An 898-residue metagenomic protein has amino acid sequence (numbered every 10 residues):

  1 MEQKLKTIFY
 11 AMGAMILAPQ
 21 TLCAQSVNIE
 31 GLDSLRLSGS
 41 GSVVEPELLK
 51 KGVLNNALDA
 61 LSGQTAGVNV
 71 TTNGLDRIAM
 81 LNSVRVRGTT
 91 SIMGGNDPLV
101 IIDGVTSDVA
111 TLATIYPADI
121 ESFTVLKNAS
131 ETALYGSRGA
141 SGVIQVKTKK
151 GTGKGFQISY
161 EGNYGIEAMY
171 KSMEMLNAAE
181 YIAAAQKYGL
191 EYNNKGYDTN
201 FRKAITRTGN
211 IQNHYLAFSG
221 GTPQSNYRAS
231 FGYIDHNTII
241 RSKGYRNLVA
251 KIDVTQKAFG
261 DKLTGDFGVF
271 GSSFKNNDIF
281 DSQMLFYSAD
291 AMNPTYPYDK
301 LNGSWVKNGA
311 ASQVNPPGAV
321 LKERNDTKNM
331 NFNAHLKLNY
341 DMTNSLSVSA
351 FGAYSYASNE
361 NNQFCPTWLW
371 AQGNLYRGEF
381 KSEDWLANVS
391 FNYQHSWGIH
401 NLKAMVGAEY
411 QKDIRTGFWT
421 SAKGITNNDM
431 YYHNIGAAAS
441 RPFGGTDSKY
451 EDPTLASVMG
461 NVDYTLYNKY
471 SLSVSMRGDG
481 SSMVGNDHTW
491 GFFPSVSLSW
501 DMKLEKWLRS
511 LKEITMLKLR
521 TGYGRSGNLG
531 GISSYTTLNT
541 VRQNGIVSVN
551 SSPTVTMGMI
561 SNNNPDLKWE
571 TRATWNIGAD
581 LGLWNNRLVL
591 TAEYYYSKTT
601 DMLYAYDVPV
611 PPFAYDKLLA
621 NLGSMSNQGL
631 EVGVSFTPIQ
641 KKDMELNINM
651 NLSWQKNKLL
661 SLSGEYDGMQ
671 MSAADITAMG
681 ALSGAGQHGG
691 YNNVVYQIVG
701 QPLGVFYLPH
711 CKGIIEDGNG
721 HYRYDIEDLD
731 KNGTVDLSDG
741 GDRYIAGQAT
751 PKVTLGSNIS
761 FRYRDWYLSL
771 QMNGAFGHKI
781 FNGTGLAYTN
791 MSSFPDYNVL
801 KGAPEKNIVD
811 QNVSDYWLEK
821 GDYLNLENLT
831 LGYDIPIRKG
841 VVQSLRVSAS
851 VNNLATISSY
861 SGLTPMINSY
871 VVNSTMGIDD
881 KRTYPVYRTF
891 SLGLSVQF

Functional and structural regions predicted by a protein language model:
M1-F259, L263-S272, V306, P317 (+7 more regions): Short, small/polar-rich motifs associated with maturation and membrane association, primarily at protein termini
D97, G209-Q212, N247, D253-F259 (+6 more regions): Extracellular/periplasmic, surface-exposed regions of secreted and cell-surface proteins
V100, D299, Y464, V705 (+3 more regions): Short aromatic-centered micro-motifs
S159-G196, W419-S421, A620, T637-G747 (+2 more regions): Conserved small-residue
Q283-G318: Acidic, glycine-rich flexible loop segments
G733-T734, Y767-E827: C-terminal beta-barrel architecture of Gram-negative outer-membrane proteins
Q748-I780: Glycine-rich, aromatic-lined ligand/substrate-binding cores of catalytic and carbohydrate-binding domains
